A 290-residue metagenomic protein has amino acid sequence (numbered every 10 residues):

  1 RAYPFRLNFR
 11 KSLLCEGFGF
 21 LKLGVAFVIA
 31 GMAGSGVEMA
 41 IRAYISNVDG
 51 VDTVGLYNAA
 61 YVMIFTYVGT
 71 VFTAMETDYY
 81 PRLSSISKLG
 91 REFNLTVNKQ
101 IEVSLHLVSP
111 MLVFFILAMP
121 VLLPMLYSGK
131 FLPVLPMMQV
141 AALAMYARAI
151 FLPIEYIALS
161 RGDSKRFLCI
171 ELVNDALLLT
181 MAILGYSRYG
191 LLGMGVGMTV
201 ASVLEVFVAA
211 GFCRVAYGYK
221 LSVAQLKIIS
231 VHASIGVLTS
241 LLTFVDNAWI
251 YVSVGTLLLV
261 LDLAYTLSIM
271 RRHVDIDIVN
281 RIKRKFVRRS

Functional and structural regions predicted by a protein language model:
R1, A30, G34, Y61 (+5 more regions): Short runs within selected transmembrane alpha-helices of multi-pass transporters and secretion channels
R1-E38, D78-L95, V215-S230, I276-N280 (+1 more regions): Interhelical loop/hinge segments that connect adjacent transmembrane helices in multipass membrane
K22-D52, V62-F65, G255, L259: Signature of the first transmembrane helix
A26, I41-Y44, T53-F72, E102-H106 (+2 more regions): Alpha-helical transmembrane segments of polytopic membrane transporters and translocases
A30-G31, S35, M181-I183, S234-A248: Hydrophobic alpha-helical transmembrane segments in multi-pass integral membrane proteins
A60, I64-V108, E155-S160: Helix-loop junctions and terminal segments of transmembrane helices in multi-pass membrane transport/translocation
V71, V97-R148, L179-R188, F244-V245: Alpha-helical transmembrane segments of multi-pass membrane transport and lipid-handling proteins
S240-S290: Membrane-proximal transmembrane or re-entrant/amphipathic helices at the cytosolic face
